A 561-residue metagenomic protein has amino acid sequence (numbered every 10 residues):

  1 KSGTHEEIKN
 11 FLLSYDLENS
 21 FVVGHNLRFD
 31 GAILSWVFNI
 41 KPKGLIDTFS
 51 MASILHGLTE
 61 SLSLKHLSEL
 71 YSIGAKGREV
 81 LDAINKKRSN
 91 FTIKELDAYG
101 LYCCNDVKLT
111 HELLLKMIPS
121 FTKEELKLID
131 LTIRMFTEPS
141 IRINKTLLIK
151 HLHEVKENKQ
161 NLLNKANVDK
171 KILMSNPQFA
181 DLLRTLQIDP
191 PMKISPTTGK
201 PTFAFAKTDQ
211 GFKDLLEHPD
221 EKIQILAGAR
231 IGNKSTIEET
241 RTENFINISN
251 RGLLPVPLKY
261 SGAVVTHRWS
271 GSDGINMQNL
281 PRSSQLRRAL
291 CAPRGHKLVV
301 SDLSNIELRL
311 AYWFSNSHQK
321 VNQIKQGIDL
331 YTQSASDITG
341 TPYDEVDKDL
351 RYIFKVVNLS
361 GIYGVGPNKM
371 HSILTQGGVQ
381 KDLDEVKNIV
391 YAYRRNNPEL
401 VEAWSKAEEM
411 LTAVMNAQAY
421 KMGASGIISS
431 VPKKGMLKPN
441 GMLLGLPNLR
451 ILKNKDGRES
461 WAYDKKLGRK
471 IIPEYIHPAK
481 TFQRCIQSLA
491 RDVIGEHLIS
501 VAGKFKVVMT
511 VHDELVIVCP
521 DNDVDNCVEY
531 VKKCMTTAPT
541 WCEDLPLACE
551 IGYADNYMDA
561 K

Functional and structural regions predicted by a protein language model:
K1-K9, Y15-I118, E125, Q333-T339: Active-site-proximal helix-loop-helix substrate-binding element of RNase H-like nuclease domains
L13-D16, R282-K297, I499-G503: A short acidic-Thr-Gly-centered motif at the start of a beta-strand
R28-N39, S53, A180-Q187, S304-H318: Short active-site loop/helix that positions an aromatic residue
T59, L70, A75, A83-S283 (+4 more regions): Conserved "right-hand" nucleotidyltransferase catalytic core of DNA-directed polymerases
M117-E125, V493-L515: Active-site palm subdomain of RNA-directed nucleic acid polymerases
S336, G340-K506, P546, E550-K561: Conserved catalytic core of nucleic-acid polymerases
V516-P520: Short hydrophobic/aromatic beta-strand micro-patches that form the beta-sheet surface supporting nucleotide- or nucleic
C527-M535: Short amphipathic alpha-helices in soluble, non-transmembrane regions that often serve as interface/regulatory elements
